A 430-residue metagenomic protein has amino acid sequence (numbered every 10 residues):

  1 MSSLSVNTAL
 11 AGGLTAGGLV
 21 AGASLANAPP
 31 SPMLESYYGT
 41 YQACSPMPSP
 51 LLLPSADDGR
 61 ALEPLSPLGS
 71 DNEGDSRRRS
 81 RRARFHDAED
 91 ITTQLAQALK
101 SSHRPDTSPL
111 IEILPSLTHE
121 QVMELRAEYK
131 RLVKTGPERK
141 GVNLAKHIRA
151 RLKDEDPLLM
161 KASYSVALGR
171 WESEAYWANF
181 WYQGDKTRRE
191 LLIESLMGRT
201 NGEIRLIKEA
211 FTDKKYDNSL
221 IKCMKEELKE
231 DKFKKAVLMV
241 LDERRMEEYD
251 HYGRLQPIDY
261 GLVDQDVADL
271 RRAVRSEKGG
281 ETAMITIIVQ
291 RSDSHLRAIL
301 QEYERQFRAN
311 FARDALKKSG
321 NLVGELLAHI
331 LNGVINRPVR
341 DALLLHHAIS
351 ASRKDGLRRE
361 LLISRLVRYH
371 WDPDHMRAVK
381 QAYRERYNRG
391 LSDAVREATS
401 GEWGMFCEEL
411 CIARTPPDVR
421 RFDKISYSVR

Functional and structural regions predicted by a protein language model:
M1-R430: Structural signature for extended repeat/solenoid scaffolds and their inter-repeat hinge/linker regions, spanning
